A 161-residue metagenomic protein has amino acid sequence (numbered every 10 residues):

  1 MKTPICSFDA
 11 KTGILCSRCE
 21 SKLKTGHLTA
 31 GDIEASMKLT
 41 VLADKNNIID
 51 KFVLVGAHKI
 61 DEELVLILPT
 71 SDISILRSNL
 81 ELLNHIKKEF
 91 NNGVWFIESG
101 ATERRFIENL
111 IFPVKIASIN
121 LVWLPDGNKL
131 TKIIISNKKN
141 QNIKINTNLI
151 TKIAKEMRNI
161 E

Functional and structural regions predicted by a protein language model:
M1-E161: RNA-contacting regions in translation and RNA-metabolism proteins, encompassing KH/S1 modules where present
